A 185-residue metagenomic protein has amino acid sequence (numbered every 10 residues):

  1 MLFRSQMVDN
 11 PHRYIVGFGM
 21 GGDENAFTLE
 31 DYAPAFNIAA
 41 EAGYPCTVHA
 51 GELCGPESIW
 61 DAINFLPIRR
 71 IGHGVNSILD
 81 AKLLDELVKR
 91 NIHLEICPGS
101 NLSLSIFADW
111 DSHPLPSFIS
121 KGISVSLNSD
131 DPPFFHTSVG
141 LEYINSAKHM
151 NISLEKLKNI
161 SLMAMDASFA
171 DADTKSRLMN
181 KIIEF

Functional and structural regions predicted by a protein language model:
M1-L2: Short, small-residue-biased leader/transition segments that mark boundaries at the very start of proteins
Q6-G17: Acidic, His- and aromatic-enriched active-site or binding-groove loops in soluble protein domains that engage sugars
G17-L29, A35-I106: Active-site core of metal-dependent hydrolases
T47-L53, I123-S138: Short acidic/histidine-rich active-site segments
P67, L94-I96, K121-S126, V139-I144: Short acidic (Asp/Glu) and glycine-rich catalytic loops that position anionic groups and cofactors
P98-L104, S126-S129, I144-H149: Short beta-alpha connecting loops at secondary-structure transitions that line or flank enzyme active sites
W110-S120, F134-H136, E142: Flexible glycine/proline-rich, aromatic-decorated loop/lid segments
N151-F185: Mid-to-C-terminal alpha-helical segments outside catalytic/metal-binding sites
